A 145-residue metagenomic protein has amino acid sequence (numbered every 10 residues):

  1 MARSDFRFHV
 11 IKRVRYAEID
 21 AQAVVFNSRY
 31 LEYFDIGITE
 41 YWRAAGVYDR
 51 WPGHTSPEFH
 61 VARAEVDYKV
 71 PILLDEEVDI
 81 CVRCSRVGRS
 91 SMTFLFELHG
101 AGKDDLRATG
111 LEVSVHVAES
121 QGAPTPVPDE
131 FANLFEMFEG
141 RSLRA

Functional and structural regions predicted by a protein language model:
M1-A44: Catalytic strand-loop segment that frames the active site of acyl-thioester-processing enzymes
A2-S4, F8-V10, P71-L74, S85-A145: HotDog/MaoC-like acyl-thioester-processing domains
F8, V24, P57-F59, D105: Residues that recognize and position ribonucleotide moieties
V14-E18, R63-V70, G102: Short, well-ordered turn and helix-capping elements at secondary-structure junctions
A23, V82, G122: Hydrophobic pocket/interface hotspot
I36-T39, R43, W51, L134 (+1 more regions): Residue-level signature of transmembrane alpha-helix interfaces in integral membrane proteins
Y41-M92, R107-A108, V115: Hydrophobic beta-strand-centered segment that forms part of the acyl-chain substrate-binding groove
